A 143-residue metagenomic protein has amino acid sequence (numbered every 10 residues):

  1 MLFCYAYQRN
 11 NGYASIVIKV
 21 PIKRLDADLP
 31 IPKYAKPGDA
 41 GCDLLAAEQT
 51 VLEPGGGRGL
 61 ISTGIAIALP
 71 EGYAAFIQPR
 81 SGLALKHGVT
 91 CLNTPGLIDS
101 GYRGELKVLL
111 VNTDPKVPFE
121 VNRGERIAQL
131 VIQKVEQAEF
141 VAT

Functional and structural regions predicted by a protein language model:
L2, G12-T143: DUTPase catalytic domain/fold
